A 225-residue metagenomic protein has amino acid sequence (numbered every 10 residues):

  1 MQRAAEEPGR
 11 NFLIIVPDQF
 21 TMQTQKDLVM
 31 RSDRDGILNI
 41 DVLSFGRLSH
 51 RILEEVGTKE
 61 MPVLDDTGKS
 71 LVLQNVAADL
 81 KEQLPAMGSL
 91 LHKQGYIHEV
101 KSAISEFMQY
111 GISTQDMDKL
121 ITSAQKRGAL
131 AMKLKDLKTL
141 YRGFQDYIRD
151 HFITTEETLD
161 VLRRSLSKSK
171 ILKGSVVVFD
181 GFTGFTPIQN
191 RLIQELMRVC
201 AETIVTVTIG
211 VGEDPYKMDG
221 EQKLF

Functional and structural regions predicted by a protein language model:
M1-E7: Walker A/P-loop NTP-binding motif
A4, S32, V56, L166 (+2 more regions): Active-site catalytic pocket residues across diverse enzymes, especially alpha/beta-hydrolases
P8-K119, Q125-G128: Conserved P-loop NTPase-based nucleic-acid remodeling module centered on helicase motor cores
G9-N11, L172-S175, C200-E202: A general structural motif
I14-V16, V42, V178, E202-V207: Structural recognition of the conserved hydrophobic beta-strand(s) that form the central parallel beta-sheet of P-loop
V16-F20, F179-P187, T208-I209: Structural motif
D79-G181, I188, L192, P215: Accessory N-terminal region flanking or inserted into the helicase ATPase core in nucleic-acid motor proteins
Q189-F225: Conserved RecA-like helicase ATPase core segment that couples NTP binding/hydrolysis to strand translocation
